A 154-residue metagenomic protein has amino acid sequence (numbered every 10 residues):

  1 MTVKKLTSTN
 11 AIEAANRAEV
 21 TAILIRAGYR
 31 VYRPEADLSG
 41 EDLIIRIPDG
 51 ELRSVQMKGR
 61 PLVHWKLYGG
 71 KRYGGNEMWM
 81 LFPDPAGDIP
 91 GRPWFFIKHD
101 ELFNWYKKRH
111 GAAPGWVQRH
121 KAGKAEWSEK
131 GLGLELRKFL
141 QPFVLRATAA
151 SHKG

Functional and structural regions predicted by a protein language model:
M1-S39, I44-G154: Mixed-charge (Asp/Glu-Lys/Arg
